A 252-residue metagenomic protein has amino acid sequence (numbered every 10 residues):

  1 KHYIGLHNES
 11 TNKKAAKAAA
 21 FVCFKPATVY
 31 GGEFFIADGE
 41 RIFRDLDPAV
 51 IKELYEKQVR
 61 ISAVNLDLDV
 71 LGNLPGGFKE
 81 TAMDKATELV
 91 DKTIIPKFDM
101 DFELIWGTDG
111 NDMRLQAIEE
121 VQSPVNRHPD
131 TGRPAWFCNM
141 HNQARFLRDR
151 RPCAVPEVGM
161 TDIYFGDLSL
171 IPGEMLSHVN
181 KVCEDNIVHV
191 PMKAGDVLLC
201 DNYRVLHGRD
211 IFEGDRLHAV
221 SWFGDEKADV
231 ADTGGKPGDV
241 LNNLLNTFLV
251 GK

Functional and structural regions predicted by a protein language model:
H2-L6, K14-V197, Y203-K252: Active-site environment of non-heme Fe oxygenases that use a 2-His-1-carboxylate facial triad
S10: Conserved donor-binding loop and adjoining core beta-sheet/short helix segment in diverse acyl/aminoacyl transferases
